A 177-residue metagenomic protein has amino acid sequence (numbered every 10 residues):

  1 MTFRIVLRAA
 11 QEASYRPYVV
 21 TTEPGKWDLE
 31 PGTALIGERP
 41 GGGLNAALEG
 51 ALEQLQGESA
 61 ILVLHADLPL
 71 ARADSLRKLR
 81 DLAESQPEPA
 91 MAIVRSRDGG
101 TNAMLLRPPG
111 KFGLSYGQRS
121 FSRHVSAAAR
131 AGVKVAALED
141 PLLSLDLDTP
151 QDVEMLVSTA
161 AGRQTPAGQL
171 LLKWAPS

Functional and structural regions predicted by a protein language model:
M1-V20: N-terminal glycine-rich phosphate-binding loop and ensuing alpha1 helix
Y15-A34: Acidic donor-binding segment of Leloir-type glycosyltransferases
L29-A60, P141: Short phosphate-binding loop-to-helix
H65-P69: The conserved acidic donor/metal-binding loop of glycosyltransferases
A71-D98: Conserved donor-nucleotide/metal-binding helix-loop-beta segment in metal-dependent transferases, i.e., the alpha-helix
L106-A128: Short, glycine-/small-residue-rich phosphate/pyrophosphate-handling segment
S126-S177: Conserved alpha/beta core of the MobA/IspD/sugar-nucleotide pyrophosphorylase nucleotidyltransferase superfamily
